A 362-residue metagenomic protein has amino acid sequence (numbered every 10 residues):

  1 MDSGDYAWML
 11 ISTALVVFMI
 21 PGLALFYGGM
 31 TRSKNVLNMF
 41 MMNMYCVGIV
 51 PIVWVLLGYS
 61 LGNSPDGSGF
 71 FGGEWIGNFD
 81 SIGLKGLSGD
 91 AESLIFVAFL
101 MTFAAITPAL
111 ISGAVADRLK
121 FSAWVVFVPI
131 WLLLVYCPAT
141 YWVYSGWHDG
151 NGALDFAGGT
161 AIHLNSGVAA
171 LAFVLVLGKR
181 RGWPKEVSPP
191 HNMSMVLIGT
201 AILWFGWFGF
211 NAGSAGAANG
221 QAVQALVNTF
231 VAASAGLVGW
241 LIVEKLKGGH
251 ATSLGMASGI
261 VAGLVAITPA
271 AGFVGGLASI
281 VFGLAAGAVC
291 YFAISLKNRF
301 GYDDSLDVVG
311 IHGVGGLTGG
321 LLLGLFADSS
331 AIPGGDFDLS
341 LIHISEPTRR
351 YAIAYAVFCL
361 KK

Functional and structural regions predicted by a protein language model:
M1-L341, S345, R349-R350: Glycine- and aromatic-enriched membrane alpha-helices
E346-R349, I353-K362: Positively charged, low-complexity/disordered segments
